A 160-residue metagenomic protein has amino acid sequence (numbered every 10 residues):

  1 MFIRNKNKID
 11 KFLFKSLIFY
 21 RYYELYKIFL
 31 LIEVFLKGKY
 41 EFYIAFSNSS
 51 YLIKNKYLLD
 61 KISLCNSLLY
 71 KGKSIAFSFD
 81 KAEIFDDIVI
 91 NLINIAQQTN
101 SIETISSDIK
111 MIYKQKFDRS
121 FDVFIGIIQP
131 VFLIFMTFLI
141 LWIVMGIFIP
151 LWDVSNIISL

Functional and structural regions predicted by a protein language model:
M1, N7-E24: Membrane-interfacial amphipathic helices
M1-F2, Q115-L160: Bilayer-spanning, highly hydrophobic alpha-helical transmembrane segments
M1-I3, I62-S63: Short low-complexity stretches enriched in small and charged residues
R4-K8, K27, Y57, S101 (+1 more regions): Transmembrane alpha-helix boundary/anchor motif
K8-F12, N48, D108, I112 (+2 more regions): Membrane-spanning helices that line or support transport/gating and their immediate boundary helices in channels
I9, F77-F79, I105-S106, F135 (+1 more regions): Short, hydrophobic secondary-structure boundary micro-motifs
I18-V123: Glycine- and small-hydrophobic-enriched helix-loop-helix hairpins
